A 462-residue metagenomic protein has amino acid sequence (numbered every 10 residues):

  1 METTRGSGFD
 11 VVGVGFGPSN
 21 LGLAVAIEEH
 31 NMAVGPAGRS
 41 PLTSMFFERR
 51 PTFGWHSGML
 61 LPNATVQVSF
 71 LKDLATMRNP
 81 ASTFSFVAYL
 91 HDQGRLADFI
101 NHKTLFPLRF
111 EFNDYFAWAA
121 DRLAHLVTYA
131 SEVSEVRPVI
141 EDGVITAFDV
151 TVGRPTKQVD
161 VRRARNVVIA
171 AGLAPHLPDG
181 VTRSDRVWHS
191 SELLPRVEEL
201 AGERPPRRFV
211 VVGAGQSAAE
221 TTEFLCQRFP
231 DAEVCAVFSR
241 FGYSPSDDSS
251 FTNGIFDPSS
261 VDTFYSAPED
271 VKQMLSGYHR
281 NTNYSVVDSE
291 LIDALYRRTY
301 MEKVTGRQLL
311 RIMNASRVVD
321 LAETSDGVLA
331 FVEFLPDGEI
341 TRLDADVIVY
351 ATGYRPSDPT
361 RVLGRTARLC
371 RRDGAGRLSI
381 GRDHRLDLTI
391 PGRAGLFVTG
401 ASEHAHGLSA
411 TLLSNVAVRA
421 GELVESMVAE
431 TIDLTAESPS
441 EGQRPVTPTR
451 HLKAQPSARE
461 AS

Functional and structural regions predicted by a protein language model:
M1-P51, F99-Q216, E220-S462: Flavin (primarily FAD) cofactor-binding/catalytic cores of flavoenzymes
L21, I27, M59-V66, L71-R78 (+2 more regions): Catalytic cores of transferase enzymes with a strong primary signal for eukaryotic protein kinases
G54-F70, N253-D257, V287: Glycine-rich phosphate-binding loop and adjoining beta1-alpha1-beta2 segment of Rossmann-like nucleotide-binding folds
W55, F86-Y89, W118: Tryptophan-centered motif/residue detector
N63-K72, A81, W188, M313 (+1 more regions): Residue-level signal for pocket-adjacent positions within structured domains
T65-D98, T263-V271: Flavin (FAD/FMN) cofactor-binding and adjacent substrate-gating region of FAD-dependent oxidoreductase domains
